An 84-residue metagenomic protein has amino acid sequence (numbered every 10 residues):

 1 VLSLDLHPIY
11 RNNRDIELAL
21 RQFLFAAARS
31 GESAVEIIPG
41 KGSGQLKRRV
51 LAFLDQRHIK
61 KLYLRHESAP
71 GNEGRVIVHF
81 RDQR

Functional and structural regions predicted by a protein language model:
V1-R84: Long, charged, low-complexity intrinsically disordered regions
